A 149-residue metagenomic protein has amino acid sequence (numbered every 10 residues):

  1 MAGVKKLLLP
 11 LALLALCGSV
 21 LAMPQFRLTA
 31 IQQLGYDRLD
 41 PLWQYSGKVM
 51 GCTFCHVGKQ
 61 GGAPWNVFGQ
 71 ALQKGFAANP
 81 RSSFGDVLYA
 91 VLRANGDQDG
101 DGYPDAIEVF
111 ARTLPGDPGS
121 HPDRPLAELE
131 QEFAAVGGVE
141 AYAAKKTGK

Functional and structural regions predicted by a protein language model:
M1-L8: Bacterial N-terminal signal peptides that target proteins for export
L9-P10, V20: Cleavable N-terminal signal peptides
A22-G47, A71-A94: Sequence context of c-type cytochrome heme-c attachment sites
V49-K59: The canonical Cys-X-X-Cys-His
A63-L72: Short cysteine/histidine-rich zinc-coordinating motifs and their immediately flanking basic loops
R93, V109-G148: Proline-centered structural pivot motif
R93-D101: Acidic, divalent-cation-chelating loop motifs in proteins
